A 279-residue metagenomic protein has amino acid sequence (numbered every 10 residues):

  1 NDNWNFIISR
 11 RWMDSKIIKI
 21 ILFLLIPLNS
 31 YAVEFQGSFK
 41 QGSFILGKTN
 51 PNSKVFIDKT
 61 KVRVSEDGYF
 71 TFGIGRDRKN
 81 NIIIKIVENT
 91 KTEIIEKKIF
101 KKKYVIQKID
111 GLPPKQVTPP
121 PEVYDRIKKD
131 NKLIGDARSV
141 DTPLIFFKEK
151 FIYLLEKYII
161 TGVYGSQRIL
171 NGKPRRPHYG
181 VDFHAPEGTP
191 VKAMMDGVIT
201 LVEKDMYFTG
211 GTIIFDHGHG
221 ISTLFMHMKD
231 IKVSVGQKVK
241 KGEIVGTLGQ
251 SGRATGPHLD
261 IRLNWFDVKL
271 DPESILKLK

Functional and structural regions predicted by a protein language model:
D14-F23: Sec-dependent signal peptide recognition, specifically the positively charged N-region followed immediately by
F23-A32: Hydrophobic h-region of N-terminal signal peptides that target proteins for export in Gram-negative bacteria
A32-K103: Cationic-aromatic interfacial patches
E96-T209: Surface-exposed, glycine-biased beta-strand/turn segments
P190-L201, V233-L248: Short, well-structured beta-strand-loop connectors
M194-K229, P257-R262: Zn2+-dependent peptidoglycan hydrolase active-site motif and core
Q237-T255, I261-K279: Extended, charge-rich intrinsically disordered regulatory tails
